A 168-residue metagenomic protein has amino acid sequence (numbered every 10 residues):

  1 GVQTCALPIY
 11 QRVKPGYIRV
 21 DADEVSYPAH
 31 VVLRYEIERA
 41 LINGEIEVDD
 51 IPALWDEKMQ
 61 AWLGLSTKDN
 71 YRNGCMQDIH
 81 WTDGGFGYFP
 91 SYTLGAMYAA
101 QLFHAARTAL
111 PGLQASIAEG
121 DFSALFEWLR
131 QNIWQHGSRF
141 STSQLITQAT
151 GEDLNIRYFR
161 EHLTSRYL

Functional and structural regions predicted by a protein language model:
G1-L7: Short, small-residue-biased leader/transition segments that mark boundaries at the very start of proteins
V13-K14: Core nucleotidyl-transferase/polymerase catalytic module
Y17-I18: Divalent-cation-assisted or electrostatically stabilized phosphate/pyrophosphate-binding catalytic cores
V31, Y35-L168: C-terminal, non-catalytic "cap/extension" segments appended to globular domains
